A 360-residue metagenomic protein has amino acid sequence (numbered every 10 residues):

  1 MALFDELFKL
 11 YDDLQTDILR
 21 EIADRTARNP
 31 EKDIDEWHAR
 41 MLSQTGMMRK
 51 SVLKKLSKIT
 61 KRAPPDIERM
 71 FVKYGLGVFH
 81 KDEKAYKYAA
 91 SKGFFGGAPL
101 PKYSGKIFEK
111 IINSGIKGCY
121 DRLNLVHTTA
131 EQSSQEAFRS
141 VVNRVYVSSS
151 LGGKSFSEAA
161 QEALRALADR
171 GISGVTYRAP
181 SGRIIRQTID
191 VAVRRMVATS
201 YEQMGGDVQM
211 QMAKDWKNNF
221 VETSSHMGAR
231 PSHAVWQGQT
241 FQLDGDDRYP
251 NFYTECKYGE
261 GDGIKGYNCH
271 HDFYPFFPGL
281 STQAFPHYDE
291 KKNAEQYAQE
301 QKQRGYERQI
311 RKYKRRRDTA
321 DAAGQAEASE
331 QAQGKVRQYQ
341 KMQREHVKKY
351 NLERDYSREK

Functional and structural regions predicted by a protein language model:
M1-G261, F277-K360: Domain-core detector
D262-P275: Short beta-strand-alpha-helix junction that forms the catalytic/metal-binding core of metal-dependent nuclease domains
